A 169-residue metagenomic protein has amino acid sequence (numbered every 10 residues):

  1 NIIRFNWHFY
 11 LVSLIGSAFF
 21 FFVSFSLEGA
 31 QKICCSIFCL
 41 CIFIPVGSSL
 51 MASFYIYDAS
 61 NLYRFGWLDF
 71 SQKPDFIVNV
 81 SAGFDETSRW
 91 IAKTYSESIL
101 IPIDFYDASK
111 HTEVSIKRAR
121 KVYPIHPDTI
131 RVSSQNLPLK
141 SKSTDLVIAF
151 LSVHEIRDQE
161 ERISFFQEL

Functional and structural regions predicted by a protein language model:
N1-Q72: Class I SAM-dependent methyltransferase Rossmann-like catalytic core, especially the SAM/SAH-binding loop
Y63-L169: Membrane-proximal soluble helical/coiled-coil segments that couple transmembrane anchors to catalytic or regulatory
